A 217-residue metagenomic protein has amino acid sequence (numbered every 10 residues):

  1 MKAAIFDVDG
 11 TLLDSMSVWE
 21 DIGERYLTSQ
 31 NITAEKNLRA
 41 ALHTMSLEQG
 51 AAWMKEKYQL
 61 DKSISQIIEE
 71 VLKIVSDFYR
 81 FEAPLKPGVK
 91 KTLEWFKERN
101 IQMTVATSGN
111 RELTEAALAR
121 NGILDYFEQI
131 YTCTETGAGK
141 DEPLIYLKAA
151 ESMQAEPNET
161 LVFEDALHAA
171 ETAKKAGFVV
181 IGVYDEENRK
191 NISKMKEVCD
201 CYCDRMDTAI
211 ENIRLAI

Functional and structural regions predicted by a protein language model:
M1-K2, E94-K97, N110-R111, E115-I217: Asp-based, Mg2+/Mn2+-dependent phosphohydrolase catalytic module
M1-R99: N-terminal helical cap/lid subdomain that shapes the substrate entry/recognition surface in HAD-like hydrolases
T11, T107-G109: Conserved phosphate-coupling serine/threonine residues in phosphotransfer and NTP-handling enzymes
D14, A83, V105, E159-L161: Residue-level marker of alpha-helix boundaries and capping positions
T33, Q102, V179: Residue-level detector of anion-binding/catalytic polar loops
A51, T107, A173: Residue-level signal for inorganic ion chemistry
R80-P84, S108, V180-G182: Short, flexible loop segments at the rims of nucleotide/cofactor-binding pockets, characterized by
